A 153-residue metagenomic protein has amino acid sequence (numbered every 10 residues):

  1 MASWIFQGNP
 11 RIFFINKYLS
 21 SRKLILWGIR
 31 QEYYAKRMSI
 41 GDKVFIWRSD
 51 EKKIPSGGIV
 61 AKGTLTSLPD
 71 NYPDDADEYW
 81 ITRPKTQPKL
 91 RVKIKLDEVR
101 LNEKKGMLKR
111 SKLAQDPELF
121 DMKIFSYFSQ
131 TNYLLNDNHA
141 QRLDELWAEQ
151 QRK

Functional and structural regions predicted by a protein language model:
M1-I40, S49-K52, N136-K153: Compositionally biased, charged N-terminal/linker segments
S56-G58, T64-Y133: Aromatic- and Lys/Arg-enriched surface recognition patch
